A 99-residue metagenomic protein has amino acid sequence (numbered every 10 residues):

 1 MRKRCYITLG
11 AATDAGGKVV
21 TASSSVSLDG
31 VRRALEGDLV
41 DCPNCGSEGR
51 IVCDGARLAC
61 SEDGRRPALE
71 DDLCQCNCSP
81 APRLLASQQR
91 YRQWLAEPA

Functional and structural regions predicted by a protein language model:
M1-A99: Intrinsically disordered, low-complexity proline/glycine-rich segments
